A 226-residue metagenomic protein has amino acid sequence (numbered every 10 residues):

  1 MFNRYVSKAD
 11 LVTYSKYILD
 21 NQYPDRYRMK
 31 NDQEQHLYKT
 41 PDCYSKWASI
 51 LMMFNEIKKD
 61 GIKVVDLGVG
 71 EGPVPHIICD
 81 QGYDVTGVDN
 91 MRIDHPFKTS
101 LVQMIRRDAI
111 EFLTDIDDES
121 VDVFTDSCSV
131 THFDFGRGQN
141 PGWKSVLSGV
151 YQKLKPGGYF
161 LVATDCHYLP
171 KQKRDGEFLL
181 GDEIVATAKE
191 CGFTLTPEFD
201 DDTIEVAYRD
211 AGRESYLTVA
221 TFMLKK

Functional and structural regions predicted by a protein language model:
P24-M53: Class I SAM-dependent methyltransferase Rossmann-like catalytic core, especially the SAM/SAH-binding loop
G61-G70: Conserved class I S-adenosyl-L-methionine
E71-F112: Class I SAM-dependent methyltransferase SAM/SAH-binding core
T114-F124: A short acidic, Gly/Pro-enriched loop at the edge of an enzyme's catalytic core that lines a small-molecule cofactor
D122-N140: A short SAM/SAH-binding and catalytic strip from SAM-dependent methyltransferases
P141-P156: A short glycine-rich, Lys/Arg-flanked "PGG" loop and its adjoining helix->strand segment in the class I
G158-D165: Conserved beta-strand signature within the Rossmann-like core of class I S-adenosyl-L-methionine
K173-F199: Conserved Class I S-adenosyl-L-methionine
